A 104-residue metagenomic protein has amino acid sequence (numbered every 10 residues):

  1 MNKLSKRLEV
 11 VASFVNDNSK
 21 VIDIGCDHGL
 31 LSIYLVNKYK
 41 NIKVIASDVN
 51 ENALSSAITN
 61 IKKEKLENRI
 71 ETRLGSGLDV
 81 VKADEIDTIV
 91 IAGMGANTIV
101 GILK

Functional and structural regions predicted by a protein language model:
N2-N18: Conserved alpha-helix/loop element of class I SAM-dependent methyltransferases that forms part of the SAM/SAH-binding
N18-D27: Conserved class I S-adenosyl-L-methionine
G29, I33: Glycine-rich SAM-binding Motif I of class I
K43-D48: Conserved SAM-binding motif I beta-strand of class I
N50-N52: Conserved SAM/SAH-binding beta-strand->alpha-helix loop
S55-D84: S-adenosyl-L-methionine
I86-G93: Short SAM/SAH-binding signature in class I
N97-K104: A short, conserved alpha-helix within the catalytic core of class I
